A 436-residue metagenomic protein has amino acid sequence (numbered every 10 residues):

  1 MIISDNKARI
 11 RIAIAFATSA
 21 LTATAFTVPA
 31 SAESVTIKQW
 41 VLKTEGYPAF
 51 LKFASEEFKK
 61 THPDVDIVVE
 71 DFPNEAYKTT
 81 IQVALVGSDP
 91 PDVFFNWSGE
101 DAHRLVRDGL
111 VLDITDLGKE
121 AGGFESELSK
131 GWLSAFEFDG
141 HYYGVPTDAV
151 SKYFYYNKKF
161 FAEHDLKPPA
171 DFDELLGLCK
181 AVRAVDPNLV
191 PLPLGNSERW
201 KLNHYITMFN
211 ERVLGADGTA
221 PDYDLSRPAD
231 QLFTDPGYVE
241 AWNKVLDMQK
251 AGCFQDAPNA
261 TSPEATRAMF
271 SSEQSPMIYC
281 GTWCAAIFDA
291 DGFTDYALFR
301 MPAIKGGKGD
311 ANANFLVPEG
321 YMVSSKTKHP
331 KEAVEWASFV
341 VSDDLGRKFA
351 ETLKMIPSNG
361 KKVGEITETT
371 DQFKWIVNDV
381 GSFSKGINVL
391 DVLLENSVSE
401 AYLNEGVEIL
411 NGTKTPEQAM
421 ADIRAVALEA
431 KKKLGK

Functional and structural regions predicted by a protein language model:
I2, A30-D108, G118-F124, P168 (+7 more regions): Conserved N-terminal structural module of periplasmic/extracytoplasmic solute-binding proteins
E33, E127-L128, F299, A350-A401 (+3 more regions): Long, aromatic- and glycine/proline-rich binding clefts that accommodate carbohydrate-like moieties
L42, A54, D101, N243-H329: Extracytoplasmic/periplasmic substrate-binding proteins
P91-D92, A121-F160, V190-P193, K308-A313 (+1 more regions): A structural signal for short loop-to-beta-strand junctions that line the ligand-binding cleft of periplasmic/secreted
W97-Y153, L176, H204-T207, A297-F299 (+2 more regions): Hinge/lid segment of periplasmic solute-binding proteins
T115-L128, N196, R212-E240, A290-D291 (+5 more regions): Short, solvent-exposed loop/beta-turn-alpha elements that line the ligand-binding surface or hinge of extracytoplasmic
D139, Y143-T147, K152, L176-D230: Extracytoplasmic/periplasmic solute-binding protein
C179-K180, L225-P258: Glycine-centered hinge/linker elements that transmit conformational signals in sensory and ligand-binding systems
